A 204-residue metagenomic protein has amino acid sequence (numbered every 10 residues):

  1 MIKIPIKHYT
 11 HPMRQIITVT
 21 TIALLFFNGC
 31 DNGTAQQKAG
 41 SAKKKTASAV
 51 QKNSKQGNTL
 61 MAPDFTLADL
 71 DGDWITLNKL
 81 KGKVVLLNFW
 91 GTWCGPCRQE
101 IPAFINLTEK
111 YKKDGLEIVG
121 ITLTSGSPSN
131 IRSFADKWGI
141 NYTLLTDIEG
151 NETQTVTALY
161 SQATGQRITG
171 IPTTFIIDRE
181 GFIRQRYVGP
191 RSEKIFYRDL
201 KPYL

Functional and structural regions predicted by a protein language model:
I2-D64: N-terminal targeting signals for export/organelle localization
N58-T59, D64-V85, K110-Y111: A short beta-strand-turn-helix
F65-T66, I75, T143, R184-Y187: Structural signal for short hydrophobic segments within the conserved structured cores of catalytic domains across
I75-R98, F104: Short active-site neighborhood of thiol/selenol oxidoreductases, capturing the structured segment around
G82-V85, D114-E117, I140-Y142, R179: Loop/turn elements at helix/coil->beta-strand transitions in domains of secreted/extracellular proteins
L87, V119-I121, L145: Rossmann-like NAD(H)/NADP(H) cofactor-binding core
Q99-I140, G150-S161: Structural microenvironment flanking redox-active thiols in thiol-disulfide oxidoreductases
S133, K137-I140, I148-K201: Thiol/disulfide oxidoreductase modules built on the thioredoxin-like
